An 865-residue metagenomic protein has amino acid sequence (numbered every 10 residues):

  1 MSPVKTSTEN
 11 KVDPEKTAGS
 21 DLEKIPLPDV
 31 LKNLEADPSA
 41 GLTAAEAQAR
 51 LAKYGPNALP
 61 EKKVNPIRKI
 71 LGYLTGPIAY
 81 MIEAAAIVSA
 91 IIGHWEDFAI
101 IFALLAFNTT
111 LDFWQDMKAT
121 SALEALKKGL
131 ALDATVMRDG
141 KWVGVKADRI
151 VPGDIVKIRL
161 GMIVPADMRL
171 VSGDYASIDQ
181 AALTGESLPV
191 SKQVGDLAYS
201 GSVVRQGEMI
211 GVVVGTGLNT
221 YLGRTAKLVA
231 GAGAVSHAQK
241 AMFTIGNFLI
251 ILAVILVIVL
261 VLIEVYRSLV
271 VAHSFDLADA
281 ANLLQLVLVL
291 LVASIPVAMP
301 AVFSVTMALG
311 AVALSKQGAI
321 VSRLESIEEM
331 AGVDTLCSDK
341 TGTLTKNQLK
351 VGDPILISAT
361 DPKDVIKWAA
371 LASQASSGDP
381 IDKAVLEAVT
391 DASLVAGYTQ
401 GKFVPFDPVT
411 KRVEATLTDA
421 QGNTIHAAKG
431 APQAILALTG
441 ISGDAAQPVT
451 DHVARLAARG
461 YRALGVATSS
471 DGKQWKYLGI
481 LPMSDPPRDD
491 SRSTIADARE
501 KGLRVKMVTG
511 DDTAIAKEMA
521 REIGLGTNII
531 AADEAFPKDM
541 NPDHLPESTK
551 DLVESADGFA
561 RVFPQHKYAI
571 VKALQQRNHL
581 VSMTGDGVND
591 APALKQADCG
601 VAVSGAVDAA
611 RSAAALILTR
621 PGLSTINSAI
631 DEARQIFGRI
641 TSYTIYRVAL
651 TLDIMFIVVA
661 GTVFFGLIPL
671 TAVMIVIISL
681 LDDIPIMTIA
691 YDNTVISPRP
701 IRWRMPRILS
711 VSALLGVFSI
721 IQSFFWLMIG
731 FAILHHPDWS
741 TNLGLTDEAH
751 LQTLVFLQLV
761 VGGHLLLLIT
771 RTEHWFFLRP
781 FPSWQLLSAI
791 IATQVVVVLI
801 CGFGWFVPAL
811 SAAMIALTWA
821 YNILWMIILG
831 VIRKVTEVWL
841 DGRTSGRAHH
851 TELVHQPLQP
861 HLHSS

Functional and structural regions predicted by a protein language model:
M1-V151, V156-V164, R169-S177, A181-N247 (+7 more regions): Non-lumenal N-terminal regulatory segments of integral membrane proteins
Y80-I100, L252-I295, V312-G318, T651-M674 (+3 more regions): Helix-interface capping motifs at the ends of transmembrane segments in multi-pass membrane proteins
I92, E96, I100-A131, S236-T335 (+6 more regions): Hydrophobic alpha-helical transmembrane segments
F107, L111, K141, V214-G217 (+13 more regions): Conserved beta-strand/loop elements of the cytosolic catalytic core of P-type E1-E2 ATPases, chiefly in the P-domain
S177-D179, T184, K346-I366, R521-L525 (+4 more regions): Basic, amphipathic juxtamembrane/active-site segments that coordinate anionic phosphate or diphosphate groups
L260, T306-L309, T527-M583, A597 (+2 more regions): Membrane-embedded transport module
E329-Y477, M483, A496, V505-G524 (+5 more regions): Cytosolic catalytic regions of ATP/NTP-dependent phosphoryl-transfer enzymes
I733, T753-S865: C-terminal transmembrane module of polytopic membrane proteins
